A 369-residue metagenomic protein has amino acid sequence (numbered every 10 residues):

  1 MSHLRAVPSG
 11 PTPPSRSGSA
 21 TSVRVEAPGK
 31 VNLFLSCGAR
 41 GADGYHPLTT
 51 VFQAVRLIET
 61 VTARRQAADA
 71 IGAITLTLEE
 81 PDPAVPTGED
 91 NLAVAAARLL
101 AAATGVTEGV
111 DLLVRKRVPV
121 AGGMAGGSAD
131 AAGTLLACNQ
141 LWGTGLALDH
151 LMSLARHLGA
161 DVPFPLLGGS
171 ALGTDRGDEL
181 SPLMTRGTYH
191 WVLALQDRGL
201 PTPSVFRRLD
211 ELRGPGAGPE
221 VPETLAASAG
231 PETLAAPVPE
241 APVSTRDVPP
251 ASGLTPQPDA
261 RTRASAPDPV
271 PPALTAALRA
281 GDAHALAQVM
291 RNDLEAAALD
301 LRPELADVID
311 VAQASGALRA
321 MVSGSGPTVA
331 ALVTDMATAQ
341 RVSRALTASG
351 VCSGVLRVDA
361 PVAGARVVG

Functional and structural regions predicted by a protein language model:
S2-G122, Q140-T144, D149, T185-G187 (+4 more regions): ATP-binding N-lobe of GHMP and related small-molecule kinases
F52, T62-A63, A320-S323, S343-A365: Beta-strand->loop->alpha-helix junctions that form or flank phosphate-binding loops in nucleotide-handling enzymes
A70-P81, T134, D282-M290: Short, basic/glycine-rich phosphate-binding loops at helix/coil junctions that contact nucleotide phosphates
P86, L113-W142, A160, A317-V329 (+1 more regions): Glycine/serine-rich anion-binding loops at beta->alpha junctions that coordinate negatively charged ligand groups
G109, A131, L135-L172, R176-E179: Contiguous, small/hydrophobic- and glycine-enriched helical/loop subdomains that border and often "cap" functional
R156, Q313, T347-A348: Non-catalytic positions within long, well-ordered alpha-helices that form the structural scaffold/packing of enzyme
L167, L172-R319, M336, Q340 (+2 more regions): Conserved, helical-rich catalytic subdomain that frames metal- and/or nucleotide-binding sites in enzyme alpha/beta
